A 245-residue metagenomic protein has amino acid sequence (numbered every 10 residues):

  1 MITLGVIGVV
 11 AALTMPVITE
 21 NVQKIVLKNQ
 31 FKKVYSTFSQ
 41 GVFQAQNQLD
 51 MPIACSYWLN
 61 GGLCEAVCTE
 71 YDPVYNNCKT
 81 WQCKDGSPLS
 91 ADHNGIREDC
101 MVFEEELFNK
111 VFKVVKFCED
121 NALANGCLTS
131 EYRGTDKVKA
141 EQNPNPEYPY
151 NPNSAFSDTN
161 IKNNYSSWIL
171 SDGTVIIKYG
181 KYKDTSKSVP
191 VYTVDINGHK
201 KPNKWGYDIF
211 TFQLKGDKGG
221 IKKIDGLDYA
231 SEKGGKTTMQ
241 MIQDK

Functional and structural regions predicted by a protein language model:
M1, M15, M51, M101 (+1 more regions): Detector for methionine-enriched segments
M1-Q23: N-terminal single-pass transmembrane signal-anchor helix
K24-A54, N60-G61: Membrane-proximal N-terminal amphipathic helix
E70-K245: Intrinsically disordered, low-complexity regions enriched in Pro/Ser/Thr/Gly and acidic residues
